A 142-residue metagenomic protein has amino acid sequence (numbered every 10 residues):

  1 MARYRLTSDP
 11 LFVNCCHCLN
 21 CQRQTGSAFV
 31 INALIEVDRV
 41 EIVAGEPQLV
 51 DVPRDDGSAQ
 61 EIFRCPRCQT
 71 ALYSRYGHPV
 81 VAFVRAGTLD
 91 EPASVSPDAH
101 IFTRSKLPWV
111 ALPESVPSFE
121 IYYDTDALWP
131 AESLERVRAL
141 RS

Functional and structural regions predicted by a protein language model:
M1-S142: A short Gly-Trp-Pro
